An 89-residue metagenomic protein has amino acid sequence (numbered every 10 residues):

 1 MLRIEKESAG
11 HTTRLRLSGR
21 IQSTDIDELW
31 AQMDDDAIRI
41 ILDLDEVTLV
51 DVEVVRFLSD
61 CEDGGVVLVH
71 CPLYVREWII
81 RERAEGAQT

Functional and structural regions predicted by a protein language model:
M1-T89: STAS-like cytosolic regulatory interaction modules
